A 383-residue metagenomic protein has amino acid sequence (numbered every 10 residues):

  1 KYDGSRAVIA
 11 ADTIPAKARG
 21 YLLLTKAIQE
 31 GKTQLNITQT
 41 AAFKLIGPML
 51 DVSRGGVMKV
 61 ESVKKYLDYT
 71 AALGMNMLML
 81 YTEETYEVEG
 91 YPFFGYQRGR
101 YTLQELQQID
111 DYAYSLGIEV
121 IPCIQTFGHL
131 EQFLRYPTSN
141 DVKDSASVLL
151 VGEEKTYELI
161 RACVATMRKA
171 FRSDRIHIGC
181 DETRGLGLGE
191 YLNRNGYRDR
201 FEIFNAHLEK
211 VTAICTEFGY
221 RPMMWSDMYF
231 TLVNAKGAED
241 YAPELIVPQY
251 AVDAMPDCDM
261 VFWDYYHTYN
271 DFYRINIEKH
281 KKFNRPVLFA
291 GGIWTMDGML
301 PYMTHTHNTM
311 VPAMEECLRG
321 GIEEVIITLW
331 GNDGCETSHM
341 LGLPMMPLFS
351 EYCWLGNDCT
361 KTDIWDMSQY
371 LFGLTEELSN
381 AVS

Functional and structural regions predicted by a protein language model:
D3-T216, M223, L288-G291, M296 (+2 more regions): Feature activates predominantly on carbohydrate-active enzymes
Q29-E30, Q108-D111, G117-E119, Y157-A165 (+3 more regions): Substrate-binding groove of N-acetylhexosamine-processing glycoside hydrolases
